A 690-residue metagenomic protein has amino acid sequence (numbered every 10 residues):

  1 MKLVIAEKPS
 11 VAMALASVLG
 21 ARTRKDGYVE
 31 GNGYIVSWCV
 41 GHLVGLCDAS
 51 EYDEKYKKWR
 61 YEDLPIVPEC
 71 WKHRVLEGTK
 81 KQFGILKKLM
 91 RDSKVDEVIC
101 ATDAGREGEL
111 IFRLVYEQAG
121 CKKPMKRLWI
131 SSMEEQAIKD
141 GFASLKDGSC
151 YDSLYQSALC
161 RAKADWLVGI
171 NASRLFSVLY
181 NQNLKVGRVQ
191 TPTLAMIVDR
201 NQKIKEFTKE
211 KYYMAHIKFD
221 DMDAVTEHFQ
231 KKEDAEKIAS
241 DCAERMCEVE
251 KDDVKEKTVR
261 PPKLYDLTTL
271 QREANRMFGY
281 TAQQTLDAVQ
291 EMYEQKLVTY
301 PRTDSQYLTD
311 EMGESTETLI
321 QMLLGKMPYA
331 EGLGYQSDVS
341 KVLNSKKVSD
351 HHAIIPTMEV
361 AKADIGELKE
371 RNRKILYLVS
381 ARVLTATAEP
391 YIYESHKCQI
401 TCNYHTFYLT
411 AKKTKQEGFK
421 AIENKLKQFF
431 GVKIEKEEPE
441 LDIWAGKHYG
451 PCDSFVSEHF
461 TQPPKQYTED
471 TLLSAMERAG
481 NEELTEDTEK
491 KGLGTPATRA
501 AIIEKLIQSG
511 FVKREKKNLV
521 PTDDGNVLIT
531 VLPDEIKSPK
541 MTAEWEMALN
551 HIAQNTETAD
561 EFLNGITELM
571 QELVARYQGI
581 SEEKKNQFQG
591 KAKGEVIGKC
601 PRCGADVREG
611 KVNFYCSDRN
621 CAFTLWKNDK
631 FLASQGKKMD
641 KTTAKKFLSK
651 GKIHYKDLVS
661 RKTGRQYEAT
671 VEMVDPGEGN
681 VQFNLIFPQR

Functional and structural regions predicted by a protein language model:
M1-A162, W166, P463: Intrinsically disordered, low-complexity regulatory segments
M1-L3, A101-A104, N181-N183, V254-K263 (+3 more regions): Conserved short loop/turn motifs at secondary-structure junctions
K2-L3, T79, M90, Q118 (+5 more regions): Basic, low-complexity terminal or inter-domain segments flanking catalytic cores
P9-A16, G33-V36, V40, L76-K87 (+18 more regions): Amphipathic alpha-helical transducer elements in NTP-driven molecular machines
S93, E135-F219, V254-T258: C-terminal or mid-to-C-terminal helical accessory/interaction module adjacent to the motor/catalytic core
D223, D253-K255, L324: Phosphate-rich ligand and nucleic-acid binding surfaces
K232-Y265, Q271: Metal- or metallocofactor-binding catalytic centers and their adjacent structured scaffolds across diverse enzyme
